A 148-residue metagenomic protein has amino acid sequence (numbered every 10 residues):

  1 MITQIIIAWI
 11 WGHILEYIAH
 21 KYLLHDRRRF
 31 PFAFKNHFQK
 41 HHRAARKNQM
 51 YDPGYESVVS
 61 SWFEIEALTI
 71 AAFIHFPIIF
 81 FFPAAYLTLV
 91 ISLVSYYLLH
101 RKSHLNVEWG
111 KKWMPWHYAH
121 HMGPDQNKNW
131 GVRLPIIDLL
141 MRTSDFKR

Functional and structural regions predicted by a protein language model:
M1-I2, F76-A85: Transmembrane helix interruption/hinge and helix-loop junction motifs
M1-W11: Hydrophobic transmembrane alpha-helical segments in integral membrane proteins
Q4, T88, W130: Aromatic-acidic/polar surface patches that form glycan- and anion
I10-L24, L87-E108: Transmembrane alpha-helical segments that form the membrane-embedded catalytic/substrate-channel core of multi-pass
K21, E64-A72, A85-I91: Short charge-dense sequence patches
K21, H25-M50, L105-R148: Membrane-proximal soluble regions of multi-pass membrane proteins
G54-I79, G131-P135: Core segments of transmembrane alpha-helices that mediate helix-helix packing or line hydrophobic substrate/ligand
